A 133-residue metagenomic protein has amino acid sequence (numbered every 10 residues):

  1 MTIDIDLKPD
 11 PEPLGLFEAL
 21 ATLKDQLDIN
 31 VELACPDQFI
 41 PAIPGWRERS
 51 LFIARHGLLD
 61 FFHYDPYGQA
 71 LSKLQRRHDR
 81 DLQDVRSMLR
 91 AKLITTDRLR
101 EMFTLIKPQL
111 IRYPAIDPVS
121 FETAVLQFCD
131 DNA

Functional and structural regions predicted by a protein language model:
M1-A133: Compositionally biased terminal segments of proteins
